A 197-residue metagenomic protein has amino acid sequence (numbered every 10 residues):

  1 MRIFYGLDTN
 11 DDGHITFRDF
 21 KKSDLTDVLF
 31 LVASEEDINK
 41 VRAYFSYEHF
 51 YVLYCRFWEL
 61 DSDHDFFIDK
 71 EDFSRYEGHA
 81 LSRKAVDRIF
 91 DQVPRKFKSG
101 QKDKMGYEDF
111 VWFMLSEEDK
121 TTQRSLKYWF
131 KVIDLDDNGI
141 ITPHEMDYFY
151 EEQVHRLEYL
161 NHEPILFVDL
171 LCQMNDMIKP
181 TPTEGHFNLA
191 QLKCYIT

Functional and structural regions predicted by a protein language model:
M1-H14, H49-D65, A85-L115, R124-D137 (+1 more regions): Primarily EF-hand calcium-binding motifs
R2, D37-N39: Short linear interaction motifs
I15-A33, D37, F67-R83, K104-E118 (+2 more regions): Amphipathic regulatory helices of Ca2+-sensor modules
A33, V41-F45, H49: Non-catalytic recognition/regulatory regions in large multidomain proteins
Y44, A80-L81, K96-F97, D134 (+1 more regions): Short amphipathic alpha-helical patches
